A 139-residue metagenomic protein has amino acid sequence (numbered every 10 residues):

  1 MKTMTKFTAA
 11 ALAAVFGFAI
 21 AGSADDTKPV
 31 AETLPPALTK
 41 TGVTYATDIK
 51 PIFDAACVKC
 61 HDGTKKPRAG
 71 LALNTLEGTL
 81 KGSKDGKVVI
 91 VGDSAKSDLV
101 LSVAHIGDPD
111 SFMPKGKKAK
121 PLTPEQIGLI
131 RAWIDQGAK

Functional and structural regions predicted by a protein language model:
M1-A11: Bacterial N-terminal signal peptides that target proteins for export
M4, A21-K139: Aromatic- and Gly/Pro-enriched helix-to-coil junctions and flexible linker segments
A9-A19: Bacterial N-terminal signal peptides
